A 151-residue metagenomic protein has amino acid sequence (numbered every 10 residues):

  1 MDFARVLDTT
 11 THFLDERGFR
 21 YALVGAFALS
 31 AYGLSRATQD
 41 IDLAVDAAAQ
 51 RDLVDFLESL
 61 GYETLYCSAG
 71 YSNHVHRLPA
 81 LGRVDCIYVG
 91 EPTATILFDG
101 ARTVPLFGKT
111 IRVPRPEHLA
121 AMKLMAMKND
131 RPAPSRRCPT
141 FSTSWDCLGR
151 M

Functional and structural regions predicted by a protein language model:
M1-M151: Compositionally biased terminal segments of proteins
